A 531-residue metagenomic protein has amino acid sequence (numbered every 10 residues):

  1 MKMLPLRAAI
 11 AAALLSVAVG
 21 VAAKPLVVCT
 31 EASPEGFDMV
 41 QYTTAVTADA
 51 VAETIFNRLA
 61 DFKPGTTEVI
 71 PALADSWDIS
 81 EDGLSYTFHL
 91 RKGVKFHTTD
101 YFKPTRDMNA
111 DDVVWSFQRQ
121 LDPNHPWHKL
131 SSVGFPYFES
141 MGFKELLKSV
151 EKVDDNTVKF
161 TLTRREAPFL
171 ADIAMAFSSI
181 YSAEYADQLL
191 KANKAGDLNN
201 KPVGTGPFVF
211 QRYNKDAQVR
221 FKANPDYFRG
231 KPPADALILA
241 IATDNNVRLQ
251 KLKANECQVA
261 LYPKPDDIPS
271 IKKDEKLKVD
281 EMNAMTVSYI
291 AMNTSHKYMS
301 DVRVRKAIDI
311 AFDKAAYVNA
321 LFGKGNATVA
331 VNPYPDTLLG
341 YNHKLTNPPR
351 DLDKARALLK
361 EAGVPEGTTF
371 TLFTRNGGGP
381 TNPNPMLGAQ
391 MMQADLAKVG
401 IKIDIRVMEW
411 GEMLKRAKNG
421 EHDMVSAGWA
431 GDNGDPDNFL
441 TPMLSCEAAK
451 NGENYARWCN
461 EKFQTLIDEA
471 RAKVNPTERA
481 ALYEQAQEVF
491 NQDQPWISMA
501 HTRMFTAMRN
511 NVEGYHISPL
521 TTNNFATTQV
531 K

Functional and structural regions predicted by a protein language model:
K24-T30, A50, A167, N214 (+5 more regions): Detector for C-terminal structural segments
C29-E81, Q118, H125, K201-T205: N-terminal lobe/hinge region of extracytoplasmic solute-binding protein
S33-A50, L73, D100-P104, A167-S179 (+3 more regions): A structural "hinge/loop" feature
D75-W127, K159, K251, Y298: Aromatic- and charge-enriched surface segment that lines or borders ligand/interaction sites
H89, D112, L121-A186: Surface-exposed binding/hinge segments that line and control ligand-binding clefts or catalytic entry sites
N193-N199, N224-S270, E281: Ligand-site clamp/hinge motif
F208, M299, T328-A362, G379-L387: Structural transition elements
K222-P225, A284-A307, A311, A320 (+1 more regions): A bilobed periplasmic-binding-protein/Venus flytrap-type ligand-binding module shared by bacterial periplasmic
